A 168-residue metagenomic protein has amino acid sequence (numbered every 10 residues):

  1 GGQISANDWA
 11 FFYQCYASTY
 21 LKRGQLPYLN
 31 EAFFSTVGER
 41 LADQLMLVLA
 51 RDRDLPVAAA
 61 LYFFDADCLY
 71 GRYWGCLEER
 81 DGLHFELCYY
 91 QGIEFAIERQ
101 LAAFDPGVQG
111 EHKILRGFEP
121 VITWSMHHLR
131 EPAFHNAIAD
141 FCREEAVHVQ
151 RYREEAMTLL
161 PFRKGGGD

Functional and structural regions predicted by a protein language model:
G1-D81, H128, R143, L160-D168: A conserved beta-strand-loop-helix scaffold within acyl/acetyltransferase catalytic domains
D8, A17, K22, T36-G38 (+7 more regions): Short, flexible coil/linker segments at or flanking structured domains
D8-W9, N30-E31, R99-Q100, P106 (+3 more regions): Mixed-charge, polar/low-complexity N-terminal
A66-P132, A139: Acyl-donor binding region in acyl/amide transferases
F134-D168: C-terminal amphipathic helix plus adjacent low-complexity, charged tail appended to glycosyltransferase catalytic
